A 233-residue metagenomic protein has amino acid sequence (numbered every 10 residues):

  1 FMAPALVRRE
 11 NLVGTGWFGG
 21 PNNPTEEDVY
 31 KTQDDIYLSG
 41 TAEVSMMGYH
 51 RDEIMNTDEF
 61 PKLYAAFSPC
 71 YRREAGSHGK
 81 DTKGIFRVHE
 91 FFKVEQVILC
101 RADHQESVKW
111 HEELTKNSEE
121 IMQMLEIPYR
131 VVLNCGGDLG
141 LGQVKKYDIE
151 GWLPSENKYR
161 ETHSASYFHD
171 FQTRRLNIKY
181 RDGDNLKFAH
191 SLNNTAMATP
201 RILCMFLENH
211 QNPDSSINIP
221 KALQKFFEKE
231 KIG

Functional and structural regions predicted by a protein language model:
F1-G233: TRNA-recognition modules of translation machinery and tRNA-sensing kinases, especially anticodon-binding
